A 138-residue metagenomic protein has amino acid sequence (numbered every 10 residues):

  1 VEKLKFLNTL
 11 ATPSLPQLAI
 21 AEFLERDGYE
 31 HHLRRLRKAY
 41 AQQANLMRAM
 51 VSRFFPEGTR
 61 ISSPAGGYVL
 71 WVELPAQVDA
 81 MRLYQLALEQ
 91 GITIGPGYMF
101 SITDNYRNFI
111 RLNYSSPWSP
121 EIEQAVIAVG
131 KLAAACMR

Functional and structural regions predicted by a protein language model:
V1-R138: PLP-dependent class I/II
